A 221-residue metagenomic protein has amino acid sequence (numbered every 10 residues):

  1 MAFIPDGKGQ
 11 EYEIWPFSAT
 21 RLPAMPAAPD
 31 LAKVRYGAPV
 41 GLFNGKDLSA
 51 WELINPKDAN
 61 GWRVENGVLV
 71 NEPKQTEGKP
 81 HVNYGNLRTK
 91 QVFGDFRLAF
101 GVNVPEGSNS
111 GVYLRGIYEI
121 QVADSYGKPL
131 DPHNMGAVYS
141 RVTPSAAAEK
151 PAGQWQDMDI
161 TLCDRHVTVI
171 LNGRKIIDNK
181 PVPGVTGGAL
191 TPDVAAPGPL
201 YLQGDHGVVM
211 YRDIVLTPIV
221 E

Functional and structural regions predicted by a protein language model:
M1-E221: Carbohydrate-interacting regions of secretory-pathway proteins
